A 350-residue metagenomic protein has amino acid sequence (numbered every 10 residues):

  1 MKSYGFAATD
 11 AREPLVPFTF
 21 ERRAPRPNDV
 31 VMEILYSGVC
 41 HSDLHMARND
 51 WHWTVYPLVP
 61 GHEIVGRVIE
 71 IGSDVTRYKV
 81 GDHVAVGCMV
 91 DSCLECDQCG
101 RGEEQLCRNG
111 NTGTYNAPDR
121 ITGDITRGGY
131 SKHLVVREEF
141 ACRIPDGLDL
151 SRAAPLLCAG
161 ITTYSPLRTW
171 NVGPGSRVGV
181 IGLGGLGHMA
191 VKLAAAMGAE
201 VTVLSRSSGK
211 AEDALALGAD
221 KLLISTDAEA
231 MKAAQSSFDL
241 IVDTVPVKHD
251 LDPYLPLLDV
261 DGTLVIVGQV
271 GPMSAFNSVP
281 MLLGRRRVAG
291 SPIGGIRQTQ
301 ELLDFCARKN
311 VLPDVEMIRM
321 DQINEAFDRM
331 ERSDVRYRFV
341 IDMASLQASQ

Functional and structural regions predicted by a protein language model:
M1-S3, I296-Q350: C-terminal hydrophobic helical "lid"/dimerization subdomain of Rossmann-like NAD(P)H-dependent oxidoreductases
R23-S37, D50-G100, Q105, R127 (+1 more regions): Glycine-rich beta-strand-centered segment in the early N-terminal region that forms part of a ligand/cofactor-binding
R77, C93-I181: NAD(P)H dinucleotide-binding glycine-rich loop of Rossmann-like/cofactor-binding domains, especially the beta1-alpha1
H83, R177, G262-T263, R287: Short glycine-centered segments of the SAM/dcSAM-binding site in methyltransferase folds
P174-L183, L193-P253: Adenosine-nucleotide cofactor-binding segment
G187-H188: N-terminal Rossmann-fold NAD(P) dinucleotide-binding loop
L258-D259: Helix-to-beta-strand junctions that scaffold the AdoMet/dcAdoMet cofactor pocket in Class I SAM-dependent enzymes
T263-V265, F276-E316: Rossmann-fold dehydrogenase core element
